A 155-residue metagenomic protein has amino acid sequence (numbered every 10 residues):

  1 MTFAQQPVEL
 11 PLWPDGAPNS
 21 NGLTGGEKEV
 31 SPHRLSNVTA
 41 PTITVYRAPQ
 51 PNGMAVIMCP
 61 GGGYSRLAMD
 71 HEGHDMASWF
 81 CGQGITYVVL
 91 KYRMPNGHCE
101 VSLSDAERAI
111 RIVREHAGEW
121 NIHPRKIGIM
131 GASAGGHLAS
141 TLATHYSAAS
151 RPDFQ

Functional and structural regions predicted by a protein language model:
Q5-M54, C99, L103: N-terminal cap/lid segment of alpha/beta-hydrolase-fold proteins
G53-G62: Short beta-strand element of the alpha/beta-hydrolase
A55, C81-V88: A fold-wide structural signal in alpha/beta-hydrolase
G61, I85, Y92-M94: Active-site loop/turn elements of alpha/beta-hydrolase fold enzymes, especially the short glycine-/histidine-rich
G62, D70-G73, A143-Y146: N-terminal cap/lid subdomain of alpha/beta-hydrolase-fold enzymes
L67-D70, D75, L90-P124: Catalytic nucleophile-loop/oxyanion-hole region of alpha/beta-hydrolase and closely related hydrolase-like folds
R108-Q155: Primarily recognizes the serine-hydrolase "nucleophile elbow" in alpha/beta-hydrolase and SGNH/GDSL folds
